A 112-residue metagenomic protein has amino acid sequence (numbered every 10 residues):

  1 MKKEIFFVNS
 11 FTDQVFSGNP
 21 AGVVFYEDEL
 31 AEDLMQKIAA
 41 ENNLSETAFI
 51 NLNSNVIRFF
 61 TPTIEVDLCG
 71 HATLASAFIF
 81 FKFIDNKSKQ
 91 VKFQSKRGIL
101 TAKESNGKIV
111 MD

Functional and structural regions predicted by a protein language model:
M1-S17: N-terminal, positively charged, Ser/Thr/Ala/Gly-biased leader segments that form transit/presequence-like amphipathic
I5, D33, S54-F60, G107-D112: Short, well-ordered strand-loop elements centered on a beta-strand within folded domains, enriched for acidic residues
T12, N51-L52, E104-N106: Short, low-complexity Ser/Thr-rich regulatory SLiMs
F16-V24: Generic N-terminal amphipathic, Lys/Arg-enriched alpha-helix
V23-E27, I50-N51: Short beta-strand-to-turn element immediately C-terminal to the catalytic PLP-Schiff-base lysine in fold type I
E29-M35, K87: Short, conserved charged micro-motifs
K37-V66: Anion-binding (especially nucleotide phosphate/pyrophosphate-binding) glycine-rich loop and adjoining beta-alpha core
F60-D112: Acidic, low-complexity central loop/insert segments
